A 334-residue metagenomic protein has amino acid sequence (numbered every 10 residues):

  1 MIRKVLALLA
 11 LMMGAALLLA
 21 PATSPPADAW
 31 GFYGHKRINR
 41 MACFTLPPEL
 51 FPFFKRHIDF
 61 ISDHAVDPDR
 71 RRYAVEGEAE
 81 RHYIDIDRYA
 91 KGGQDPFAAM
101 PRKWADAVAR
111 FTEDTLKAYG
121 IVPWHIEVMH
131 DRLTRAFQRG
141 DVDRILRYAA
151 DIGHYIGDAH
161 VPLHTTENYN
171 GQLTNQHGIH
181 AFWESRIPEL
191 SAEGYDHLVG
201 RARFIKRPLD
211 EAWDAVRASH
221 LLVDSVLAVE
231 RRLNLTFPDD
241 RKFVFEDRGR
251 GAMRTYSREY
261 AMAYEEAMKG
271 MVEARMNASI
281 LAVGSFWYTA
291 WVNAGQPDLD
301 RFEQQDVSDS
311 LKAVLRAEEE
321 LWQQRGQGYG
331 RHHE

Functional and structural regions predicted by a protein language model:
M1-K4: Positively charged n-region of N-terminal signal peptides that target proteins for export
A7-L8, R40: General helical structural elements
L9-A20: Bacterial N-terminal signal peptides
T23-D151, P162, E167-N277, L281 (+1 more regions): N-terminal, motif-rich segments that launch catalysis or mediate targeting to/interaction with membranes, typified by
G153-G157: Functional cores that coordinate and move charged inorganic groups
